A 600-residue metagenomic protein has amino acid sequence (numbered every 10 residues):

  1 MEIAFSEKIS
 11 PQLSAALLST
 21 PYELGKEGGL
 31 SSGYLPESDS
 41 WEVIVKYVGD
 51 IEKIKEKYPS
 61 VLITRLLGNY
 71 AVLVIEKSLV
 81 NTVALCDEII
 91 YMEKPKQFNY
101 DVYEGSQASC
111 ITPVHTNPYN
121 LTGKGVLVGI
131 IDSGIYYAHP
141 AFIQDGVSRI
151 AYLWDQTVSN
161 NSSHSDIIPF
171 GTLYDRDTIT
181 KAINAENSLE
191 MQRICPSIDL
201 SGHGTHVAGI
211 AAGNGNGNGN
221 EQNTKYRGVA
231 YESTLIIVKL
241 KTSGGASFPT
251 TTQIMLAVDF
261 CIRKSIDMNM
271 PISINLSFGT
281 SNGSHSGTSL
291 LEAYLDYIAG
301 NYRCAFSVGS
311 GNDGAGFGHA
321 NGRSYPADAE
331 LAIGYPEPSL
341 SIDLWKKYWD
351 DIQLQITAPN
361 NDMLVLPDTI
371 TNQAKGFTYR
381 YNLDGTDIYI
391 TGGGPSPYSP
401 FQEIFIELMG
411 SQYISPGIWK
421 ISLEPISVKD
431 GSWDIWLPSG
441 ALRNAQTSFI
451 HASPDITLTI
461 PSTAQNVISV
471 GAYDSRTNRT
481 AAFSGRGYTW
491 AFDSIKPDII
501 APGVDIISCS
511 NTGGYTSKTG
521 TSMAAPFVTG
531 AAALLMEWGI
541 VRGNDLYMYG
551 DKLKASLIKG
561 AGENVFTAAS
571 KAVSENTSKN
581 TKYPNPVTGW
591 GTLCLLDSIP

Functional and structural regions predicted by a protein language model:
M1-V72, S78-P118, K124-L127, P140 (+1 more regions): Autoinhibitory N-terminal propeptides
T116-G123, A141-Q144, Y226-A230, F248-I274 (+6 more regions): Mature extracellular/periplasmic domains of secretome proteins
T116-T252, N269-M270, R303, P338-L340 (+5 more regions): Subtilisin-like serine protease catalytic core
D132, G311, G520: Active-site glycine-centered loops adjacent to acidic/histidine catalytic or metal-binding residues that shape
W154, S159, S163, I168-T180 (+5 more regions): Extracellular S/T/G-rich loop segment that most often corresponds to the catalytic His/Ser-adjacent loop
A208-A211, I236-T242, D259-S273, T280 (+4 more regions): Hydrolase catalytic cores
S415-W419: A glycine-anchored, Pro-Gly-centered beta-turn/N-cap motif
V428-G440: Edge beta-strands of jelly-roll/beta-sandwich modules across compartments, strongly enriched in secreted/luminal
